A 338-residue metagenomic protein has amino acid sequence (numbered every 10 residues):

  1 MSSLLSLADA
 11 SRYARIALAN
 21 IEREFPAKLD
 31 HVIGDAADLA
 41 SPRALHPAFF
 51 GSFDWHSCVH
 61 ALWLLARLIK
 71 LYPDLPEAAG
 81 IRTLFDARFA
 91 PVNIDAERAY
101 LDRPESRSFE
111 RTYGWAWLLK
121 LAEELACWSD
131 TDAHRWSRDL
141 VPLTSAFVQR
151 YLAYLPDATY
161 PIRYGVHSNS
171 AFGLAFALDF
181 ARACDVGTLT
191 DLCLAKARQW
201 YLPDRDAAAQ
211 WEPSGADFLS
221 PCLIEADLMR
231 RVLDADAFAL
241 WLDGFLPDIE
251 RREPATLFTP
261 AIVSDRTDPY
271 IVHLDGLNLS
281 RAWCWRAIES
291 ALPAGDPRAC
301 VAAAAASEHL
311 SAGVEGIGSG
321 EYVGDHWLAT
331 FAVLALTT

Functional and structural regions predicted by a protein language model:
M1-F50: Low-complexity, Ser/Thr/Pro/Gly-enriched N-terminal "stalk/linker" regions
M1-L5, L62-L75, A116-D132, G173-D185 (+3 more regions): Well-ordered alpha-helical scaffold segments within catalytic/enzyme domains
S2-L7, R43-V59, A99-A116, D157-S170 (+3 more regions): Solvent-exposed loop and edge beta-strand segments that line ligand/cofactor-binding and catalytic clefts
S6-A17, P76-V92, T131-Y154, V186-D204 (+2 more regions): Extended, well-ordered alpha-helical scaffold segments
V59, L68-A181: Extended ligand-binding groove/face enriched in aromatic
F147-E225: Loop-centered beta-sheet repeat module
R231-V272, R281: A beta-strand-loop signature enriched in Asp, Gly, Thr, and Trp that corresponds to the sialidase/neuraminidase Asp-box
F258, I262-T338: Fungal-biased detection of long, low-complexity, Ser/Thr- and Lys/Arg-rich intrinsically disordered regions
